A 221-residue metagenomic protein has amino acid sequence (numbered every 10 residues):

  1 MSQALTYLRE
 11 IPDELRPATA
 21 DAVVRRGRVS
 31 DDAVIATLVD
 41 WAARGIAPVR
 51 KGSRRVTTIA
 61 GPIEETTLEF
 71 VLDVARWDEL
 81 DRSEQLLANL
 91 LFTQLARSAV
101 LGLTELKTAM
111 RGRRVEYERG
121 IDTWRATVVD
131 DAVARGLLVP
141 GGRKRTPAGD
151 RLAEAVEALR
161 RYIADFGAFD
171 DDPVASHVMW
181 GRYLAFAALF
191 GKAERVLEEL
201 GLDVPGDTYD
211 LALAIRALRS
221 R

Functional and structural regions predicted by a protein language model:
M1-R221: Acidic, Ser/Thr/Pro-rich intrinsically disordered cytosolic tails and loops of eukaryotic transmembrane proteins
